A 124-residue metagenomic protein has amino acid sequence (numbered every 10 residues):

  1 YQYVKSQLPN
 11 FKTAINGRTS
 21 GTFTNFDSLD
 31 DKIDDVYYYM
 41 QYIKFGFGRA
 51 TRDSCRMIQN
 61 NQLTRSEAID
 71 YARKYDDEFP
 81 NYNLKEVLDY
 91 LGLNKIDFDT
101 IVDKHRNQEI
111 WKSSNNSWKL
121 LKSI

Functional and structural regions predicted by a protein language model:
Y1-I124: Nucleotide-activated chemistry modules centered on ATP-dependent adenylation/adenylyltransferase
